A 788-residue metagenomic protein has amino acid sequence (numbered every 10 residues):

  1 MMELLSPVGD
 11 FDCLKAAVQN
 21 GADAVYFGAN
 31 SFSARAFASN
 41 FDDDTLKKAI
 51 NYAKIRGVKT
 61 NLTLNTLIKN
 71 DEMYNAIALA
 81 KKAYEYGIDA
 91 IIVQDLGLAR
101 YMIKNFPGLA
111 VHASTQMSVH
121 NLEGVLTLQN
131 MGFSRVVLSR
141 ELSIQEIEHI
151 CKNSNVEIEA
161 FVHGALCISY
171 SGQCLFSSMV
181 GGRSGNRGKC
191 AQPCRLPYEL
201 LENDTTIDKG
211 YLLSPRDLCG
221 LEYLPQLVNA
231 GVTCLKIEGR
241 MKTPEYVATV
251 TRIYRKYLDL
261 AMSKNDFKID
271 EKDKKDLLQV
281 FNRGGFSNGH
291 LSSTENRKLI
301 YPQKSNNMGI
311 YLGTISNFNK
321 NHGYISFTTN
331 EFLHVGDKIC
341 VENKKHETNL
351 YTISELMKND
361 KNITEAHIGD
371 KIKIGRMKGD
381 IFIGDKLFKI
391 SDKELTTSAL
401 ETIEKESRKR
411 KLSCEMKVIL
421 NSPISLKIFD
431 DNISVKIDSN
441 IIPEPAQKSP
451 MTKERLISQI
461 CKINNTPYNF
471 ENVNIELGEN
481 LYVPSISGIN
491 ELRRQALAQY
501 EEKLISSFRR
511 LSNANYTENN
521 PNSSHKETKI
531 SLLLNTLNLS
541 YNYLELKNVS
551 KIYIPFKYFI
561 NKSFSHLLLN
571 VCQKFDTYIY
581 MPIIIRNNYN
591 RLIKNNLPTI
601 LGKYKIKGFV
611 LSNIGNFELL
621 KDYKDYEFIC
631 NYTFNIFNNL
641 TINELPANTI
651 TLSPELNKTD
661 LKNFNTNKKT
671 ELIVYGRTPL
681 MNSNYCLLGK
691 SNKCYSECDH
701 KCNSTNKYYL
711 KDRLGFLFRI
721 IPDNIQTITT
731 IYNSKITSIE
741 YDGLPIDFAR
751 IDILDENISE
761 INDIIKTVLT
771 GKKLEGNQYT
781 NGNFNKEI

Functional and structural regions predicted by a protein language model:
M1-N20, A24-A34, K47-I50, R56-Y84 (+5 more regions): Surface-exposed amphipathic alpha-helical tracts and adjacent flexible/coil segments at the periphery of soluble enzymes
F37-A38: N-terminal beta-loop-helix "entrance" segment that forms/cooperates in small-molecule cofactor or anionic ligand
F41-L46: Glycine-rich, highly charged phosphate/nucleotide-binding loops
H120: Active-site PLP-lysine loop of aminotransferase-like
